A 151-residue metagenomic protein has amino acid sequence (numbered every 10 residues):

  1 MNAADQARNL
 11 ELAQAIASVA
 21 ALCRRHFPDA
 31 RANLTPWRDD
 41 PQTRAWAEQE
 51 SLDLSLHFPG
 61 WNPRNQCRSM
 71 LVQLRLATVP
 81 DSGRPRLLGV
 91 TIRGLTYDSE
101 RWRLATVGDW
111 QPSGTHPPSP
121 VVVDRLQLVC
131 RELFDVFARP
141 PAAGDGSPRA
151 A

Functional and structural regions predicted by a protein language model:
M1, D5-L12, A47, T115 (+1 more regions): Intrinsic-disorder-associated interaction segments
M1-A3, D53, V107-Q111: Glycine-rich, often proline-containing surface loops adjacent to acidic residues and nearby aromatics that form
M1-D40: N-terminal "first-domain core" detector
R25-P41, V136-A151: Short glycine-rich, low-complexity/disordered patches
A30-L87: Amphipathic, interaction-prone secondary-structure segments
C67-A151: Intrinsically disordered, low-complexity regulatory regions enriched in serine/threonine/proline and acidic residues
